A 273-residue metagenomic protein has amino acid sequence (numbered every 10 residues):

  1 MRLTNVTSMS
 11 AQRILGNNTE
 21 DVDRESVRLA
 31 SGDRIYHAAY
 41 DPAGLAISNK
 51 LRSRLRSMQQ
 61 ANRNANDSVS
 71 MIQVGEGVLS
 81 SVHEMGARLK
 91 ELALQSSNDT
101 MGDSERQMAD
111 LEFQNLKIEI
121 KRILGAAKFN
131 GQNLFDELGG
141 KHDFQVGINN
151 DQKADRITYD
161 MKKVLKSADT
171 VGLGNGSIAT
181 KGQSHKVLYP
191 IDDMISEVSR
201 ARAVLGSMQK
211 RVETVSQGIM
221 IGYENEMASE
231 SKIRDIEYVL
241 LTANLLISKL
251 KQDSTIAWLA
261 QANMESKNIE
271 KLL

Functional and structural regions predicted by a protein language model:
M1-S10, E20, R34-H37, N49 (+5 more regions): Amphipathic alpha-helical coiled-coil/heptad-repeat segments
G16-D23, N49-Q60: Parallel, heptad-repeat alpha-helical coiled-coil signal-transduction segments
E224-N225: C-terminal catalytic core of tyrosine-transesterase DNA break-rejoin enzymes
T242-I247: A short, polar/charged loop-to-alpha-helix boundary motif
